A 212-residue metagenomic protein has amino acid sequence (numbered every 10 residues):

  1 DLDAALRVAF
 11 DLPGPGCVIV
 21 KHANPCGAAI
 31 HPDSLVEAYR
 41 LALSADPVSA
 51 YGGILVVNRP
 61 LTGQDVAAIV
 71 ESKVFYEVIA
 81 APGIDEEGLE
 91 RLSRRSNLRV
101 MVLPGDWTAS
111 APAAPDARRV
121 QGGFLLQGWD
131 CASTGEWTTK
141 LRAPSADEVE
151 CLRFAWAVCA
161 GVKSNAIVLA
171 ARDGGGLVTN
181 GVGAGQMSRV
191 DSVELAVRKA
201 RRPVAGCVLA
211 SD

Functional and structural regions predicted by a protein language model:
D1-D212: ATP-dependent carboxylate/acyl-activation modules
